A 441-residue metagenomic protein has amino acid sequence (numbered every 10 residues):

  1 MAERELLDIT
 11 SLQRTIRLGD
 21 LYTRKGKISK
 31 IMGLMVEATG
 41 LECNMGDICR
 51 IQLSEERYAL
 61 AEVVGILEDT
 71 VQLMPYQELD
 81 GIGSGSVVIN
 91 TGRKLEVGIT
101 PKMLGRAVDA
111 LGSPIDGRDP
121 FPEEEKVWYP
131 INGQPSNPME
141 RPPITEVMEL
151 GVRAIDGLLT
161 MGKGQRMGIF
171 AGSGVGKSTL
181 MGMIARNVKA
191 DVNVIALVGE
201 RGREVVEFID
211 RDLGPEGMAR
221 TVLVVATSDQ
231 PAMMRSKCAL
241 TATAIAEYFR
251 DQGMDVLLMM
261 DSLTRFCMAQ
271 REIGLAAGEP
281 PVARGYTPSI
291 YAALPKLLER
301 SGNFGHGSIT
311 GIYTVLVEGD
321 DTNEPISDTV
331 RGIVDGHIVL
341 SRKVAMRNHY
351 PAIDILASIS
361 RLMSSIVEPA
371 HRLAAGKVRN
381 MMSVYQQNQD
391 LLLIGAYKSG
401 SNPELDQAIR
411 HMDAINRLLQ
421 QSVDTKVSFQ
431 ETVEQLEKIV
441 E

Functional and structural regions predicted by a protein language model:
M1-R106, L111-I115: N-terminal accessory targeting/assembly segments
R24, M32, M45, M103 (+6 more regions): A generic structural signal for well-ordered coil/turn residues at beta-strand boundaries that shape enzyme active-site
K30-M32, G40, L53-E55, G65 (+11 more regions): Flexible glycine-/small-residue-rich
I51, R57-L60, L95-I99, S113-F121 (+4 more regions): Active-site phosphate-binding and catalytic loops of NTP-dependent enzymes
S86-V88, L95, I99-K102, I115-Q165 (+3 more regions): P-loop NTPase nucleotide-binding/switch module
A110, P114, Q134, N187 (+1 more regions): Mid-sequence acidic-hydrophobic segments that form the walls of catalytic/ligand-binding cavities or oligomerization
G157-L158, G164-E441: P-loop NTPase catalytic core
